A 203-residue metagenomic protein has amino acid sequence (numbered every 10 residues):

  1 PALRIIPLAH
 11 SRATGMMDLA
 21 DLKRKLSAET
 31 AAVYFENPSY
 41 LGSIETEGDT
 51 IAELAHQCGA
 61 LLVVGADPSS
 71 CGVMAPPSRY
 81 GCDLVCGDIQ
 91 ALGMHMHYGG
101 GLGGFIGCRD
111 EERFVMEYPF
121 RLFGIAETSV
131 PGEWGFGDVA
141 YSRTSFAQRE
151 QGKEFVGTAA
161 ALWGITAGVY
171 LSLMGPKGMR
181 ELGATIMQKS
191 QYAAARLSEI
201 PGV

Functional and structural regions predicted by a protein language model:
P1-P38, G42-S43, T50: PLP-dependent aminotransferase-class I/II
I6-L8, F35, A55, L62-A66 (+1 more regions): General beta-strand structural signal in soluble alpha/beta enzymes
M17-D18, P38-C58, S69-P76: Active-site core of PLP-dependent enzymes with the aminotransferase class I/II
S78-G93: Conserved active-site segment immediately N-terminal to the catalytic lysine that forms the internal aldimine
I89-V203: Active-site C-terminal subdomain of aminotransferase-like
